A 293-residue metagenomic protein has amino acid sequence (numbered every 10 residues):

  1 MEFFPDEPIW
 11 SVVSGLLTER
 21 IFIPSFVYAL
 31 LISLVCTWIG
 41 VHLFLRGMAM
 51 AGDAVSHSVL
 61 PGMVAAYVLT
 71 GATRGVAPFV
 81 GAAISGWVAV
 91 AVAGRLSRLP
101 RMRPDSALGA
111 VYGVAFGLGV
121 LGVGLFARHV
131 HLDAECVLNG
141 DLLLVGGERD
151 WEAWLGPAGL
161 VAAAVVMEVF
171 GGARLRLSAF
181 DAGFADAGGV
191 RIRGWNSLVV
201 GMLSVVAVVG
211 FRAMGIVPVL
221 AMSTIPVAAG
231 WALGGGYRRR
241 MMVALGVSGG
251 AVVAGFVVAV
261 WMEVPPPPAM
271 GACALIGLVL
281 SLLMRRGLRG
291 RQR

Functional and structural regions predicted by a protein language model:
M1-V35: Membrane-interfacial amphipathic/re-entrant helices at transmembrane-helix boundaries
E2, V264-R293: Cytosolic-side transmembrane-helix boundaries in multi-pass membrane proteins
V12, V111, F116-E168: Transmembrane helix-bundle core of multi-pass membrane transporters and related energy-transducing complexes
R20-S33, G75-W87, A158-G159, V208-A221 (+1 more regions): Structural signature of hydrophobic alpha-helical transmembrane segments
F26-L30, F79-I84, G109-A110, W154-G159 (+3 more regions): Hydrophobic alpha-helical transmembrane segments
V41-S56, L60-V130, G230-M242, A259-M262 (+1 more regions): Short loop segments and helix-boundary regions at transmembrane helix junctions of multi-pass inner-membrane proteins
D150-P226: Helix-loop-helix "hairpin" substructures at the membrane interface of multi-pass membrane proteins
R212-P268: Transmembrane alpha-helical segments in multi-pass inner-membrane proteins
